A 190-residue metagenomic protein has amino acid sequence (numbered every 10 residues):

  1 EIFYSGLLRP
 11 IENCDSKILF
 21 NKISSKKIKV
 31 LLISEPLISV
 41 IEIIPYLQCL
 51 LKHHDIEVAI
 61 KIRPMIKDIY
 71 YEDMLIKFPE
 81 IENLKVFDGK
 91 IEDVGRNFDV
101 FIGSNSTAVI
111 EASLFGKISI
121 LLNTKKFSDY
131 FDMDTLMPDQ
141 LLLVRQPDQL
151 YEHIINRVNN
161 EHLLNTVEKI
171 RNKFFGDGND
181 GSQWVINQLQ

Functional and structural regions predicted by a protein language model:
E1-G6, T107-D177: Catalytic binding pocket for nucleotide-activated donors in carbohydrate/polymer assembly enzymes
F3-M74: Conserved catalytic-core segment of nucleotide-activated headgroup transferases in glycan assembly
L8-C14, I91-R96, P147-H153: A short acidic, often aromatic-flanked loop/helix-cap motif at beta-alpha or helix-coil junctions that lines enzyme
D15-I28, R96-N105, R157-E161: Short, surface-exposed amphipathic charged segments that create phosphate/polyanion-binding patches used for binding
K22-I23, M74-E80, D132-M137: Short, conserved catalytic or adaptor-binding loops enriched in Gly and charged residues
I33-E35, K61-I62, F87-G89, I102-N105 (+1 more regions): Short His-Asn-centered micro-motif
K67-I110, L114-F115: Donor nucleotide-activated moiety binding/catalytic core segment of transferases that use nucleotide-activated donors
F175-Q190: C-terminal alpha-helical cap of glycosyltransferases
